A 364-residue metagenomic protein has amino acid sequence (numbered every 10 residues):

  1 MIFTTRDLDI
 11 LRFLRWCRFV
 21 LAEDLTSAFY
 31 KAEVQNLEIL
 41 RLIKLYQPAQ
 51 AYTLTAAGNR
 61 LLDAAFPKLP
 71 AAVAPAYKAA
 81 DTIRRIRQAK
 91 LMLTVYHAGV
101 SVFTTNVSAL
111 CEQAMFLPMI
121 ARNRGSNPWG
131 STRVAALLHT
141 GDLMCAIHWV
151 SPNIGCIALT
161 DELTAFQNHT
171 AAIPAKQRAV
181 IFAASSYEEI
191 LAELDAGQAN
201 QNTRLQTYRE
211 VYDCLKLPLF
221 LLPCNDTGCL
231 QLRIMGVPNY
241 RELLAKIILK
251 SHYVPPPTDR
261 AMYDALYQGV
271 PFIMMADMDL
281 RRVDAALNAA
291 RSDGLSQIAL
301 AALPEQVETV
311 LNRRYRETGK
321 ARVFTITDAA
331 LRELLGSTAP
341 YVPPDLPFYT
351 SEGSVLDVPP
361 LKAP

Functional and structural regions predicted by a protein language model:
M1-A146, V180-I181: Nuclease-adjacent, charged terminal/linker segments that flank catalytic cores
K90-P364: Electrostatic, structured charged patches in enzyme active sites and in nucleic-acid/phosphate-binding
